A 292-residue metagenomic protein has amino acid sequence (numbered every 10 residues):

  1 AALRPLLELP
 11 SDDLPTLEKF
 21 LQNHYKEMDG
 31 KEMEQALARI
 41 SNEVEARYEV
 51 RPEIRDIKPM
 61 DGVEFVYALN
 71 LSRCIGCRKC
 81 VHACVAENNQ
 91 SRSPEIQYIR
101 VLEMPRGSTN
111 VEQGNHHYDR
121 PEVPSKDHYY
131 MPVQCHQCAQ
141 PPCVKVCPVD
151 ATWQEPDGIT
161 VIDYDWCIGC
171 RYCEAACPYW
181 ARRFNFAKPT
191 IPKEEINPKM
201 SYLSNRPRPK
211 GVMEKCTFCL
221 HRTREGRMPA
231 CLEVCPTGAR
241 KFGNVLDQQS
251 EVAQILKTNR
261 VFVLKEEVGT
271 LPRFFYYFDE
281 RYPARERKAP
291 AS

Functional and structural regions predicted by a protein language model:
A1-S292: Non-ligating segments of multi-cofactor redox enzymes
